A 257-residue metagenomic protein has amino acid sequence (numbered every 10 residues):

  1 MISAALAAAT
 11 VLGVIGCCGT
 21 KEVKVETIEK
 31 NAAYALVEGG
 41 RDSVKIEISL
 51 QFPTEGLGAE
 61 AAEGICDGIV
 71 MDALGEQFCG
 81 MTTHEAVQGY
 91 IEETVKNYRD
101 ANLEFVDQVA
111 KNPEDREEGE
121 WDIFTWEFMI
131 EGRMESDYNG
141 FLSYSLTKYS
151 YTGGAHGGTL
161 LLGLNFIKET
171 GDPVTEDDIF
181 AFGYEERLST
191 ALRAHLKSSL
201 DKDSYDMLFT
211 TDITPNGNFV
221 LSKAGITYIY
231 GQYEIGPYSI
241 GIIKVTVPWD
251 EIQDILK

Functional and structural regions predicted by a protein language model:
M1-I15: Sec-dependent bacterial lipoprotein signal peptides
C17-K257: Compositionally biased intrinsically disordered regions enriched in Thr/Gly
